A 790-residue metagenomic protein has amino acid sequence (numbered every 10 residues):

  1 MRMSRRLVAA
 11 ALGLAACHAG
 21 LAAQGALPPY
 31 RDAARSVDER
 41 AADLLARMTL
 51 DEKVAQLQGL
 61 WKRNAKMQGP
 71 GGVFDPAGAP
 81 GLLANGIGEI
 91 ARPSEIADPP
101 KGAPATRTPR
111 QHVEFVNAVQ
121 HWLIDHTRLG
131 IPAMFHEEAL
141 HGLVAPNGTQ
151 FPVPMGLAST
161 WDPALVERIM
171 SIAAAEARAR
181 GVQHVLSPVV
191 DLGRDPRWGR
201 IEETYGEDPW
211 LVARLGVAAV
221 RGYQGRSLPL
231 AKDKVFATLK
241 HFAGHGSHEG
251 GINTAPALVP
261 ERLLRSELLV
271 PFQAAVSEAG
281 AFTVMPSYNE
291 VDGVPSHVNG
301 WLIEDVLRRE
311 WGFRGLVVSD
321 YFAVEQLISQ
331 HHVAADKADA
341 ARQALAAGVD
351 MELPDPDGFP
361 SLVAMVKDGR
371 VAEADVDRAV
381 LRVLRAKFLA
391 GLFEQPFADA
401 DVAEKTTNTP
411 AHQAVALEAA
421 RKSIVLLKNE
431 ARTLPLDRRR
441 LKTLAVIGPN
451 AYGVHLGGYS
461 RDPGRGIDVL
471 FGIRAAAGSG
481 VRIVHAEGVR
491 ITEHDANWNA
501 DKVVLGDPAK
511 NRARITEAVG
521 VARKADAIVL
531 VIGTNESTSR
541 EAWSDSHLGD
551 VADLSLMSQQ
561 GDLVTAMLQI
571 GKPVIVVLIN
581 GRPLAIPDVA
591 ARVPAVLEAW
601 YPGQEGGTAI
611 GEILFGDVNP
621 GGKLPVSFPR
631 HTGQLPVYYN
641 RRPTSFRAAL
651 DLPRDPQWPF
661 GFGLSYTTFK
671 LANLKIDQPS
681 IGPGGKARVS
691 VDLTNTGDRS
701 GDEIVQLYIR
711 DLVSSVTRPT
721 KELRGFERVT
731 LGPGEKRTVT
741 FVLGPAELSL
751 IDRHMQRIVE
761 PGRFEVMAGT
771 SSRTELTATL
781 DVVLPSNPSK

Functional and structural regions predicted by a protein language model:
R2-A10: Sec-dependent signal peptide recognition, specifically the positively charged N-region followed immediately by
A9-A19: Bacterial N-terminal signal peptides
A23-P745, S749, P761-S772: Glycoside hydrolase catalytic-domain context in secreted enzymes
D752-H754: Flexible, membrane-facing loop/turn or short amphipathic-helix motifs that contact lipid bilayers or gate lipid-binding
R757-V759: Surface-exposed, short loops/turns at beta-strand junctions within beta-sandwich domains
T774-S789: Short beta-strand elements
